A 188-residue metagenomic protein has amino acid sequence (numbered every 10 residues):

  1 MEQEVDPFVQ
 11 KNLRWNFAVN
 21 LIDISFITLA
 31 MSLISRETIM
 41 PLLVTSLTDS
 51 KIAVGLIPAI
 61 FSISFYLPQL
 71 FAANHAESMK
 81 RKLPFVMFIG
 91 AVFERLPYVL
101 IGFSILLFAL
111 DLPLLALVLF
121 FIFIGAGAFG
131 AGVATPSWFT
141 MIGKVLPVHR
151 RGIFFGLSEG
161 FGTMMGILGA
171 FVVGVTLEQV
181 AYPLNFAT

Functional and structural regions predicted by a protein language model:
E2-A76, L83-I105, G156, G162: Helix-loop boundary and gating motifs at the non-cytosolic
S25, G90-A134: Hydrophobic core of transmembrane alpha-helices in multi-pass small-molecule transporters, especially MFS/SLC-type
I39-S46, N74-M79, I101-D111, T163-T188: Transmembrane alpha-helix termini and helix-breaking/packing motifs in multi-pass membrane transporters
L47-D49, K80, I142-P147: Short helix-loop-helix connector
S50-P58, A116, F120, F186: Juxtamembrane helix-start elements in MFS-like secondary transporters
A131-L146: Intracellular juxtamembrane helix-capping segments at the cytosolic ends of symmetry-related transmembrane helices
H149-I153: Conserved short cytoplasmic inter-helical helices of the MFS fold
